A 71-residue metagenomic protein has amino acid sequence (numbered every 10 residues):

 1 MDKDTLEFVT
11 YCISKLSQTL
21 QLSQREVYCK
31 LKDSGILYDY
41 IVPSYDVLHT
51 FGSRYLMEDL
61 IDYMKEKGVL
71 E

Functional and structural regions predicted by a protein language model:
M1-E26: N-terminal acidic leader/helix
M1-V9, I41, H49, Y55: Charged, low-complexity, helix/coiled-coil-prone segments
K3, K15, K30-K32, K65-K67: Context-gated lysine
T5-V9, S34-Y38, D62: A generic structural signal for ordered alpha-helices
S17, S23-L31, G35-L48: Amphipathic, hydrophobic secondary-structure cores in small proteins
S44-E71: Long, compositionally biased
